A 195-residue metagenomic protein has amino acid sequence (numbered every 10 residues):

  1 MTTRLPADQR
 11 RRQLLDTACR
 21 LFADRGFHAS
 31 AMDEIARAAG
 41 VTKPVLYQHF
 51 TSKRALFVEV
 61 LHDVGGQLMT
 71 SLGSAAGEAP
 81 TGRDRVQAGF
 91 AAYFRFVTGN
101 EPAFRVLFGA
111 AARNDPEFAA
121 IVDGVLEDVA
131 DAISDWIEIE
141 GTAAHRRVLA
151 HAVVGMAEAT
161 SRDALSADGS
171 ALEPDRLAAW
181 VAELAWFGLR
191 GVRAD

Functional and structural regions predicted by a protein language model:
M1, R95-G99, D131-D135, R147 (+1 more regions): C-terminal peripheral helix-coil segments that are non-catalytic and often amphipathic
M1-Q9, G141, R193-D195: N-terminal intrinsically disordered/low-complexity leader segments
R11-R12, M32, R54, V58 (+6 more regions): Short, structured helix-loop boundary elements
Q13, T17, L21-A55, E59: Helix-turn-helix
T17-D24, Q67-E78, R85, M156-A167: Solvent-exposed, amphipathic alpha-helical segments
E59, G73-P102, L149-V153, A178: Hydrophobic alpha-helical connector segments
G66-M69, P116-E140, R147-A152, A159 (+2 more regions): Amphipathic alpha-helical packing segments from all-alpha helical-bundle domains
F96-E117, A159-S166: Amphipathic alpha-helical segments used for helix-helix packing
